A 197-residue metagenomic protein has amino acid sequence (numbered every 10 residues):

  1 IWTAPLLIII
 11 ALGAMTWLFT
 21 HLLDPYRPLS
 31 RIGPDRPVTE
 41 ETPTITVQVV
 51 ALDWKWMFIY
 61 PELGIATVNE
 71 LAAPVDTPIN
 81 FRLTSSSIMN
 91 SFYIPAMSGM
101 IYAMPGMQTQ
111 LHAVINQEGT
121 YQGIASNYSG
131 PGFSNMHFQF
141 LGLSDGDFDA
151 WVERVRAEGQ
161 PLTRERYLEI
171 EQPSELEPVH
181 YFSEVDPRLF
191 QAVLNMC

Functional and structural regions predicted by a protein language model:
I1-V68, A150-C197: Extracytoplasmic entry segments of secretory-pathway proteins
F19, F58, F81, F92 (+5 more regions): Phenylalanine-focused residue identity feature
P28-R31, H137-L141: A short beta-strand/turn structural motif
P37, F140-S144: Interdomain boundary/hinge segments at the C-termini of tandem beta-sandwich modules
I45-V47, A51-I59, A66-M136: Membrane-embedded segments
P105, G146-F148: Short, glycine/proline-biased beta-turn/loop segments that scaffold the active-site neighborhood
Q122-I124, H137-Q139, D149-V152, Q160: Surface-exposed interaction patches
